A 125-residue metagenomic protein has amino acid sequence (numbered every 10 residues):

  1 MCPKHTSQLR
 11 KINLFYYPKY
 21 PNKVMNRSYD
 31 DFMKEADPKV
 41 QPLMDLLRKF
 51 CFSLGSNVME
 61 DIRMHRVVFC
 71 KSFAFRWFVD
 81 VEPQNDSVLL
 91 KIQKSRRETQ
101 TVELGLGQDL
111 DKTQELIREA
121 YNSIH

Functional and structural regions predicted by a protein language model:
C2-H125: Charge-dense, helix-prone N-terminal extensions
